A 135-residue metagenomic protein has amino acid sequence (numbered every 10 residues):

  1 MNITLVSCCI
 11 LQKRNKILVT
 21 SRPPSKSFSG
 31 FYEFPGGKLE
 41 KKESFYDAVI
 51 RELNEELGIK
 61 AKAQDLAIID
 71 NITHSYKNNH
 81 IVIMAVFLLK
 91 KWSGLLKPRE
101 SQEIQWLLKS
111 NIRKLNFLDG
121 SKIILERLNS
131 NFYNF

Functional and structural regions predicted by a protein language model:
M1, C9-I10, P24-S25, N79 (+2 more regions): Short secondary-structure boundary/capping segments
M1-L18, K38, N71: Conserved N-terminal beta-strand and adjoining loop/helix that marks the start of the Nudix/MutT-like hydrolase domain
L5, G58-S93: Active-site segment of metal-dependent pyrophosphate-handling enzymes, primarily the Nudix hydrolase catalytic core
C8, D65, E103: Conserved beta-strand and immediately adjacent loop positions that scaffold enzyme active sites
L11-Q12, V19, L89, W106: Conserved hydrophobic "DFG−1" position in protein kinase catalytic cores
K16-E55: Conserved Nudix-box catalytic region and its N-terminal flanking loop in Nudix hydrolases and closely related
V86-L88, K97-L128: NUDIX/MutT-family hydrolases
N129-F135: Generic C-terminal helix-cap and adjacent flexible tail
